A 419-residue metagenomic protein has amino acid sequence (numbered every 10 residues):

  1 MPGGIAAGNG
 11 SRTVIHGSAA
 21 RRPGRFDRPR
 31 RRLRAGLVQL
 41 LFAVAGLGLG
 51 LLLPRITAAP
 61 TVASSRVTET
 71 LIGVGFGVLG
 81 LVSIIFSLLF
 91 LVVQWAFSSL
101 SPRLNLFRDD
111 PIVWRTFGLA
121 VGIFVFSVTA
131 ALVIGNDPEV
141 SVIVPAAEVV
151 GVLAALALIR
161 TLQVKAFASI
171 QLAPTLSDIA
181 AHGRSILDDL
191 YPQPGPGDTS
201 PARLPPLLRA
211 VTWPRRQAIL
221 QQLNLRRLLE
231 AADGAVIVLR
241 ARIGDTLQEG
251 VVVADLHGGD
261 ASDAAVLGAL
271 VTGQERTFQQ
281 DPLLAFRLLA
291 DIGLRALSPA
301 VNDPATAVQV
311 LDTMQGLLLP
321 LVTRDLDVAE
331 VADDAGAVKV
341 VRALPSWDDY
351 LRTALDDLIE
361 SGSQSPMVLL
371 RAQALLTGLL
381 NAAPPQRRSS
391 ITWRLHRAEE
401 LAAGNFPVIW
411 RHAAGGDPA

Functional and structural regions predicted by a protein language model:
M1-G73: Membrane-anchoring hydrophobic segments
I5-G17, P138-P145, I159-D245, V251-A419: Short basic (Lys/Arg) and small-residue
G24-Q39, A63-F76, L100-A120, E139-E148 (+1 more regions): Membrane-interface segments at loop-to-transmembrane junctions
F26-G36, N105, V133, A202-P205 (+2 more regions): Short secondary-structure boundary segments
V38, E69-G75, L79, A210 (+2 more regions): A residue-level detector for conformationally permissive "hinge/kink" positions
L41-T57, S65-N136, L156, R160-Q163 (+1 more regions): Transmembrane alpha-helix detector for multi-pass membrane proteins
G151-A154: Conserved, well-structured ligand/cofactor-binding cores
